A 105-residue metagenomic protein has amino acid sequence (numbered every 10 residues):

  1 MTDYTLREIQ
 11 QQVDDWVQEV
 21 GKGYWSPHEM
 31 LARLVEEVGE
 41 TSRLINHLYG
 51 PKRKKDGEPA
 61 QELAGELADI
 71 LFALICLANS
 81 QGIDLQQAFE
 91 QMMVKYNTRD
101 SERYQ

Functional and structural regions predicted by a protein language model:
M1-L67, L71-Q105: Flexible "arm" and connector segments at domain edges
